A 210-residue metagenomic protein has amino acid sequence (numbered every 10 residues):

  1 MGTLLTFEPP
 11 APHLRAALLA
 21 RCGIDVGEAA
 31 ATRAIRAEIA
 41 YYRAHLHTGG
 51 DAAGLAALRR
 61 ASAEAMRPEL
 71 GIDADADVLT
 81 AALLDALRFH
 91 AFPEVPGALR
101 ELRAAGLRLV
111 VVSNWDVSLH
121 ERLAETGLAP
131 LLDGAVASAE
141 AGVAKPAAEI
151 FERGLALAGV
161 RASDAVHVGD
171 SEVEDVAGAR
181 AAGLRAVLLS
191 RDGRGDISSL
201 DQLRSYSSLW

Functional and structural regions predicted by a protein language model:
M1-P96, A105: N-terminal helical cap/lid subdomain that shapes the substrate entry/recognition surface in HAD-like hydrolases
T6, A20, A29, G71-V78 (+2 more regions): Asp-based, Mg2+/Mn2+-dependent phosphohydrolase catalytic module
